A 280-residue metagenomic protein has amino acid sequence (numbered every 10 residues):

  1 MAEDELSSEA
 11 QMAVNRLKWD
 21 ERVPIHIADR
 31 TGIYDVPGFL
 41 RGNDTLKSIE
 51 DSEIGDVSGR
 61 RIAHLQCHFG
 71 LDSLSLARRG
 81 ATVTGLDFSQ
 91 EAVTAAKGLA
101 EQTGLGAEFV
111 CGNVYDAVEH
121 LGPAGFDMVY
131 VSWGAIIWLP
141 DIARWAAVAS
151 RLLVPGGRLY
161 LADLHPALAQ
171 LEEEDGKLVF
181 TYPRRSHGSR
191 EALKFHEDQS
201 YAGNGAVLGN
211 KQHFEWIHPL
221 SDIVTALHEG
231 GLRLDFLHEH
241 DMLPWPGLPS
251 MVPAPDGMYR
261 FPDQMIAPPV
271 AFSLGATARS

Functional and structural regions predicted by a protein language model:
T31-R60: Conserved alpha-helix/loop element of class I SAM-dependent methyltransferases that forms part of the SAM/SAH-binding
R60-A117: Class I SAM-dependent methyltransferase SAM/SAH-binding core
E119-V129: A short acidic, Gly/Pro-enriched loop at the edge of an enzyme's catalytic core that lines a small-molecule cofactor
D127-A143: A short SAM/SAH-binding and catalytic strip from SAM-dependent methyltransferases
A143-R158: A short glycine-rich, Lys/Arg-flanked "PGG" loop and its adjoining helix->strand segment in the class I
R158-Y201: Conserved class I S-adenosyl-L-methionine
D163-L178, A206-D222: Acceptor-substrate binding/catalytic loop of class I
F214-L237: Short alpha-helix
